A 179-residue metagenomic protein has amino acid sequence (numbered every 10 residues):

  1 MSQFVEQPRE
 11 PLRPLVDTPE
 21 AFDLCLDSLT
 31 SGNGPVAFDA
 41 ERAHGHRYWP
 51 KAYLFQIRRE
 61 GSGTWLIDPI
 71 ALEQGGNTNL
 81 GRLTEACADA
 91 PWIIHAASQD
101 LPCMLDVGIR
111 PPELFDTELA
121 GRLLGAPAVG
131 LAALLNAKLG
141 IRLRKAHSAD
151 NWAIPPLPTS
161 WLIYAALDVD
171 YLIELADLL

Functional and structural regions predicted by a protein language model:
M1-V36, A40: N-terminal accessory regions of nucleic-acid-interacting proteins
F4-P11, L15, Q56, G61-I173 (+1 more regions): Active-site-proximal helix-loop-helix substrate-binding element of RNase H-like nuclease domains
L24-D27, G45, G81-L83: Short, flexible, glycine/charge-rich loop motifs used to bind or transfer phosphoryl groups or to couple energy/partner
L29, H46-Y48, G108: Sterically constrained small-residue positions within well-ordered secondary structures of folded domains
N33-P35, A52-L54, S62-T64: A common structural microfeature
E41-E60: An N-terminal structural lobe/cap that precedes and organizes the functional/catalytic core across diverse proteins
